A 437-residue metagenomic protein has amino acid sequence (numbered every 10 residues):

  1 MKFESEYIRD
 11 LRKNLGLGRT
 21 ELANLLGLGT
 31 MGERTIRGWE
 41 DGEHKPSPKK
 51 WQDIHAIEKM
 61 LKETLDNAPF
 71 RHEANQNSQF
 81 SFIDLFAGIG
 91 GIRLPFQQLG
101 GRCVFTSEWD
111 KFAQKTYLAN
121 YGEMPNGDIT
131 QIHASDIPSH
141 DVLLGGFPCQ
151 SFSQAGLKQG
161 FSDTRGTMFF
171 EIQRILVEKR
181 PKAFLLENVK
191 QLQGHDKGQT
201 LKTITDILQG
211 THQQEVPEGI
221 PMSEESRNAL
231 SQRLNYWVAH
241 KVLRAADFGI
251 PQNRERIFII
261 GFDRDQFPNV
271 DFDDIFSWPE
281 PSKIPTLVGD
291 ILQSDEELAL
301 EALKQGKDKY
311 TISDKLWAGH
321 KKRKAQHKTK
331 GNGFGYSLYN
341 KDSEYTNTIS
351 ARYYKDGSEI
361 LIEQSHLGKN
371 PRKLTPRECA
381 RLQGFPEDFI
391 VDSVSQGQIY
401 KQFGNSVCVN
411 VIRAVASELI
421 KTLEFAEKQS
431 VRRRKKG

Functional and structural regions predicted by a protein language model:
M1-L15: A short, Lys/Arg-rich alpha-helix, primarily the initiator
R19-L22, L28, E33-R34, A68-P69 (+1 more regions): C-terminal target-recognition/interaction regions appended to catalytic cores
G27-P46: Recognition helix of helix-turn-helix/homeodomain-like DNA-binding domains that insert into the DNA major groove
E43-L65: DNA major-groove recognition helix of helix-turn-helix/homeodomain DNA-binding modules
E63-A183, V189-T203: Core alpha/beta nucleotide-donor-binding catalytic domains of modification enzymes
G90, K111, P148-Q150, K190-Q191 (+4 more regions): Short, solvent-exposed loop/turn segments at secondary-structure junctions
I132-V142, Q154-T348: Class I S-adenosyl-L-methionine
